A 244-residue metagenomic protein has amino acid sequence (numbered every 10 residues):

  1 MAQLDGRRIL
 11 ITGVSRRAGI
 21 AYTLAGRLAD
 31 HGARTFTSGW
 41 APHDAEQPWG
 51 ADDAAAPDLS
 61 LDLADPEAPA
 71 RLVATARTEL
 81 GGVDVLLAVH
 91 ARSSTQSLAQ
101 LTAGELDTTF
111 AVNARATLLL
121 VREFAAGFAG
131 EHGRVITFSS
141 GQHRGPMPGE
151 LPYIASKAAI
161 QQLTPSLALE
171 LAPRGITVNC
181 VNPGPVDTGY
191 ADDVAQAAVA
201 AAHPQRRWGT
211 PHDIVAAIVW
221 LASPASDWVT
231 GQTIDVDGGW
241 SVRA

Functional and structural regions predicted by a protein language model:
A2-F36: Canonical Rossmann dinucleotide-binding motif of NAD(H)/NADP(H)-dependent dehydrogenases/reductases, specifically
V89-T95, G238-G239: Conserved NAD(P)H cofactor-binding loop of Rossmann-fold oxidoreductase domains
S97-L98, E105-D107, V199: Substrate-binding pocket helix/loop in short-chain dehydrogenase/reductase
V121, S156, T164: Active-site helix of classical SDR
A126, L169-E170, D227: Alpha-helical segment proximal to the catalytic Tyr-Lys
G145, A197, A202, V219 (+1 more regions): Short C-terminal tail/terminal secondary-structure segment of NAD(P)H-dependent dehydrogenase/reductase domains
A172, T177, V229-G231: Short, small/polar-rich loop/turn modules that mediate ligand/substrate recognition or access, typified
